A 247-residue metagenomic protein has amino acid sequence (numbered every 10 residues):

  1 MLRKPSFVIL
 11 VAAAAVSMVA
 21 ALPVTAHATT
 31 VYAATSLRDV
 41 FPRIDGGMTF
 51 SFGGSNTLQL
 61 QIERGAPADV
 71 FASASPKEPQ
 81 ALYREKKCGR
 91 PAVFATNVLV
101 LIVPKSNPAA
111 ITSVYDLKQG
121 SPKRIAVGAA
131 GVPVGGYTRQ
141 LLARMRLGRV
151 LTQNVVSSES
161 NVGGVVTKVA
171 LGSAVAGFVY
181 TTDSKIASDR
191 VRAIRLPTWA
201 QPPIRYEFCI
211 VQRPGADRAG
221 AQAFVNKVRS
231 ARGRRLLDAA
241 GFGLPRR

Functional and structural regions predicted by a protein language model:
M1-V11: Bacterial N-terminal signal peptides that target proteins for export
I9-A21: Bacterial N-terminal signal peptides
L22-A26: Signal peptide processing junction and immediate N-terminal pro/mature segment of secreted/exported proteins
H27-D45, T49-S51, N56-P67, S73-P76 (+3 more regions): Exported/periplasmic ABC-transporter solute-binding proteins
